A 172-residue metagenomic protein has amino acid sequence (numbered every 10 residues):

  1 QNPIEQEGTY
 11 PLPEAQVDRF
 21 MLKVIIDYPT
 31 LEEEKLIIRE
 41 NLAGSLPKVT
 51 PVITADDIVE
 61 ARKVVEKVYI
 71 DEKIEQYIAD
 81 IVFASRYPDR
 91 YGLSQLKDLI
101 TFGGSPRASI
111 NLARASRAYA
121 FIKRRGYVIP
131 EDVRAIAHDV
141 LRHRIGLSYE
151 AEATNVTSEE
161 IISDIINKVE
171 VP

Functional and structural regions predicted by a protein language model:
Q1-V68, R117-Y119: Canonical AAA+ ATPase core
L12, E33, I53, Y69 (+4 more regions): Alpha-helix N-cap and coil->helix boundary residues
L12-E14, T50, I70, T101 (+1 more regions): Replace "in large, NTP-powered and nucleic-acid-processing enzymes" with "in large, NTP-powered factors and other
I37, A61-V64, I81, D164-K168: Residues that form generic nucleotide/phosphate-binding pockets
I37-I38, I78, V82, I136-L141: Short alpha-helical scaffolding segments that buttress acidic/His motifs in well-ordered protein cores
K48-L112: Conserved AAA+ ATPase small/helical "lid" subdomain
Y87-P172: C-terminal engagement/docking regions of AAA+ P-loop ATPases
